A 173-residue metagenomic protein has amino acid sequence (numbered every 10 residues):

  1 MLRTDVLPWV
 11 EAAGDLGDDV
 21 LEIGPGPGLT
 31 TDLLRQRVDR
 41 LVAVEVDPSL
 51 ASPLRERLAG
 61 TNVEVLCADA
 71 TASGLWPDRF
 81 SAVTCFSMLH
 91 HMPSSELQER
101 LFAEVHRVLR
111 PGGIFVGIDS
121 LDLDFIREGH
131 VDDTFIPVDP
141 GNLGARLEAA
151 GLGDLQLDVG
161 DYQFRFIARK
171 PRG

Functional and structural regions predicted by a protein language model:
M1-N62, C67-A72, S95-E96, V116-G173: Class I (Rossmann-like) S-adenosyl-L-methionine-dependent methyltransferase catalytic domain, capturing the SAM-binding
S73-D78: Short amphipathic alpha-helix with an adjacent loop that forms part of the alpha/beta core around
F80, L97: Residue-level recognition of oxygen-bearing side chains
T84: A conserved beta-strand element that flanks and buttresses the S-adenosyl-L-methionine
S87-H91: Short catalytic micro-motifs in class I SAM-dependent methyltransferases
E99-P111: A short glycine-rich, Lys/Arg-flanked "PGG" loop and its adjoining helix->strand segment in the class I
